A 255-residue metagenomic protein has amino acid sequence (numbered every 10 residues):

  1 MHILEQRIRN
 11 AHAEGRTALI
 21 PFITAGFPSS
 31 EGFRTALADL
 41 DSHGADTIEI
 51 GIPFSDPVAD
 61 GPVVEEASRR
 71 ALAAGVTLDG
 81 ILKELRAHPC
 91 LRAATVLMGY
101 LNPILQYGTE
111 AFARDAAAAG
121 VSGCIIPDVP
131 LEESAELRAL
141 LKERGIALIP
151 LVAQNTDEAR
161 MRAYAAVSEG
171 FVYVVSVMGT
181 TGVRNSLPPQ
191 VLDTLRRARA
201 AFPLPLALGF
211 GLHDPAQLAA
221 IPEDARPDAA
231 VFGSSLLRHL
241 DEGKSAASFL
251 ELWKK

Functional and structural regions predicted by a protein language model:
M1-A11, S30, F54-E66, L72-R86 (+6 more regions): Active-site-adjacent beta->alpha loops and helix N-cap segments on the catalytic face of soluble alpha/beta enzymes
Q6-P28, G61-P62, E66-A67, H88-M98: N-terminal small/glycine-rich loop or linker at the start of catalytic domains across soluble metabolic enzymes
E14-I20, C90-Y100, L141-L151, R199-G211: Short beta-strand/loop segments at the ligand-binding rim of alpha/beta enzyme cores
R16, A45, V121, E169 (+2 more regions): A structural motif
P21, L40, G51, A116 (+3 more regions): Conserved, mostly hydrophobic/aromatic
S30-S42, T156-V167, F202, L208 (+1 more regions): Catalytic cores of alpha/beta
T47-D56, A119-I125, P130-E133, Y173-V183 (+2 more regions): Glycine-rich phosphate-binding active-site loops on the catalytic face of alpha/beta enzymes
I146-G182: Histidine/lysine/aspartate-rich catalytic loop segments that bind and position anionic ligands
